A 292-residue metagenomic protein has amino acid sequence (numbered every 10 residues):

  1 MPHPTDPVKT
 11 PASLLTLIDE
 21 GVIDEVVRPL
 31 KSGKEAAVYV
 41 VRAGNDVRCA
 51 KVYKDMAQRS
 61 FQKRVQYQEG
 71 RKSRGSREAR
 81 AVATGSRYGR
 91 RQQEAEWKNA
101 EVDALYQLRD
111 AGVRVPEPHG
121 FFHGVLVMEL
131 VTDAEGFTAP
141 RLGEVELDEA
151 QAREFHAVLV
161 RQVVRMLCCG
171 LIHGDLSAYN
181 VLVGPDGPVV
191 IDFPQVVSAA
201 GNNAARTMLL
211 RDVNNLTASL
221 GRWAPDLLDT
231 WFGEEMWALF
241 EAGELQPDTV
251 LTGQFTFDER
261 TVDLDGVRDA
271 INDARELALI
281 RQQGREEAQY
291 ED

Functional and structural regions predicted by a protein language model:
M1-P29, A150, E154, V158 (+4 more regions): Regulatory N- and C-terminal appendages and interdomain linkers associated with kinase/kinase-like NTP transferase
H3, P7-T138, V164, C168: Conserved ATP-binding subdomain of kinase catalytic cores across diverse folds
G44-D55, F61, T132, T138-V145 (+2 more regions): Catalytic activation segment of kinase domains across protein kinase-like and atypical kinase folds
R91-E94, V145-A152: Short, surface-exposed loop/turn motifs that are enriched in glycine and acidic residues and include a nearby proline
A95-V102, H156, R206, L210-V213: Amphipathic alpha-helical transducer elements in NTP-driven molecular machines
G124, N180-V183, G233-L239: A glycine-rich phosphate-binding loop feature that marks nucleotide/adenosyl-phosphate handling sites
C168-A178: Catalytic-loop of the protein kinase fold
